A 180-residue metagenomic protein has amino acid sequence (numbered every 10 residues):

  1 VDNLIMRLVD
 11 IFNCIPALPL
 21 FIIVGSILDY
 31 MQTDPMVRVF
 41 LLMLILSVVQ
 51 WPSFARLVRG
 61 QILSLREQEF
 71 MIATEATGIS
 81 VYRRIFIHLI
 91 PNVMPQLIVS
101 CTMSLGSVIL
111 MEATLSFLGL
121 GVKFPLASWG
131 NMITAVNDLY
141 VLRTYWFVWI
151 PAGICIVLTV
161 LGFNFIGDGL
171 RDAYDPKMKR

Functional and structural regions predicted by a protein language model:
V1-R180: Alpha-helical transmembrane segments of integral membrane proteins, especially multi-pass inner/plasma-membrane
